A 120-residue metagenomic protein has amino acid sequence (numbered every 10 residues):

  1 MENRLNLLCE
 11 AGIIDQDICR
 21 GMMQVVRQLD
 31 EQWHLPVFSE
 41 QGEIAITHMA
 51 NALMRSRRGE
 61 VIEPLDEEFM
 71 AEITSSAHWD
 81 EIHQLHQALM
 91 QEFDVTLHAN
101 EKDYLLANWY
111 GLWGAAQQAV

Functional and structural regions predicted by a protein language model:
M1-V120: A cross-family "folded-core" feature that marks the main globular domain of proteins
